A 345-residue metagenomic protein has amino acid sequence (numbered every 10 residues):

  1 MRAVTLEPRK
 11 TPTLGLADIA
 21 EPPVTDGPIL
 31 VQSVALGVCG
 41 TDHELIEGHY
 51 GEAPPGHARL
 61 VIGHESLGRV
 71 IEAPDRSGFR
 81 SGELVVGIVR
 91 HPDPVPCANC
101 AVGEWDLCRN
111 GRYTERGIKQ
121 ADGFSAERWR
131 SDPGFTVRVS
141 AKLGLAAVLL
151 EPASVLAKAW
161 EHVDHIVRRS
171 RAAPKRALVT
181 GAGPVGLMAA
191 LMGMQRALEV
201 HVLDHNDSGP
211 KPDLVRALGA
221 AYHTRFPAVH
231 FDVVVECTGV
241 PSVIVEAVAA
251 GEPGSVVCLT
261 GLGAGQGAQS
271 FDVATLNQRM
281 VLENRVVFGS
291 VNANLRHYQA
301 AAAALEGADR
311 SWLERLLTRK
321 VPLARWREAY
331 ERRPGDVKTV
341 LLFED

Functional and structural regions predicted by a protein language model:
A3, V245, L295-D345: C-terminal hydrophobic helical "lid"/dimerization subdomain of Rossmann-like NAD(P)H-dependent oxidoreductases
P22-L36, Y50-A98, S140-K142: Glycine-rich beta-strand-centered segment in the early N-terminal region that forms part of a ligand/cofactor-binding
E65-L67, L84, N99, R128 (+3 more regions): Residue-level marker of beta-strand positions
P94-R176: NAD(P)H dinucleotide-binding glycine-rich loop of Rossmann-like/cofactor-binding domains, especially the beta1-alpha1
K142-R225: Mid-domain Rossmann-like dinucleotide-binding core that forms the NAD(H)/NADP(H) cofactor-binding site
I166-R176, D213-R285: Glycine-rich cofactor phosphate-binding loops and adjacent beta1-alpha1 units of small-molecule cofactor enzyme domains
D204-S208, G263, A293: Residues in the short beta-alpha loop(s) of Rossmann-like NAD(P)-binding domains
G267-L317: C-terminal substrate-binding/catalytic core of Rossmann-like NAD(P)-dependent dehydrogenases/reductases
